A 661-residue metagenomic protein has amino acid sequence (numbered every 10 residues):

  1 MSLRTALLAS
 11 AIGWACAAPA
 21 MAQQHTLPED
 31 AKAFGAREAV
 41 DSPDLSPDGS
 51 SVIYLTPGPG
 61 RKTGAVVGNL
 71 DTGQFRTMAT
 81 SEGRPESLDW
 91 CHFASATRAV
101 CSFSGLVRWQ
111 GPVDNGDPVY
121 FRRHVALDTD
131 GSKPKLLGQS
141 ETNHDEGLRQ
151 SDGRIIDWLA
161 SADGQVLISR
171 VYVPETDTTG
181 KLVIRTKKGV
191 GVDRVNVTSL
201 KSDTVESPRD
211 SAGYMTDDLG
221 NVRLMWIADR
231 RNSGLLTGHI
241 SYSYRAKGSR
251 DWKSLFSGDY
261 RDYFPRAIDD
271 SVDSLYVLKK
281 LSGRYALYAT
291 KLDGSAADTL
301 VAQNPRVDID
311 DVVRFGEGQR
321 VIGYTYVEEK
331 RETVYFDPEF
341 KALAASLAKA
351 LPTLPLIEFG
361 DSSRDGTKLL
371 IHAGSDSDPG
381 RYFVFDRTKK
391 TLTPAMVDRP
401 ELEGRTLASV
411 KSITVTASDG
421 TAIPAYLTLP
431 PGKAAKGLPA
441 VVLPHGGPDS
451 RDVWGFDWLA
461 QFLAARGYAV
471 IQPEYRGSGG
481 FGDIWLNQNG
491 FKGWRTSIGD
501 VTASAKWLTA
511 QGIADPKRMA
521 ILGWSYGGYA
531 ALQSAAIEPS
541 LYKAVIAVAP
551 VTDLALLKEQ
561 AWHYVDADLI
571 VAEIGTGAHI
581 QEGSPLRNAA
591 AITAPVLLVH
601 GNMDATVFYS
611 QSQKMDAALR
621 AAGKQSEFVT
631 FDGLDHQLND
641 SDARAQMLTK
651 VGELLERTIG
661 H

Functional and structural regions predicted by a protein language model:
M1-L7: Bacterial N-terminal signal peptides that target proteins for export
I12, C16, A22-K368, D376-D378 (+1 more regions): Beta-propeller folds
L45, Y54, F93, V415 (+5 more regions): Conserved hydrophobic/aromatic "anchor" residues that stabilize well-ordered secondary structure elements
G68, L278, Y324, H372-G374 (+12 more regions): Generic beta-strand/beta-sheet core signal
G213-M215, Y324, T333-G432, W458-Q461 (+1 more regions): Non-catalytic accessory segments flanking enzyme active sites
K279-S295, L300-I309, G316-Q319, F340 (+7 more regions): Alpha/beta-hydrolase-fold serine-hydrolase catalytic core, especially in secreted/extracellular enzymes
L402-K517, W524-S525, K558-Y564: Cap/lid segment of the alpha/beta-hydrolase catalytic domain
Y475-H661: Active-site-proximal cap/loop segments of hydrolase catalytic domains
